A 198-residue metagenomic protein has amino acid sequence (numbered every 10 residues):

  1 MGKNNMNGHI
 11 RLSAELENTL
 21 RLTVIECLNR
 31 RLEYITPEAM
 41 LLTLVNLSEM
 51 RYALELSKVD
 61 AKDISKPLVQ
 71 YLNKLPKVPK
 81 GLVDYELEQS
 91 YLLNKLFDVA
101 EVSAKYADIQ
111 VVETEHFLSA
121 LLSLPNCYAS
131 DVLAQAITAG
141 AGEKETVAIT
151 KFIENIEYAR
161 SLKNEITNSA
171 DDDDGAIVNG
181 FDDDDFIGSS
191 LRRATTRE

Functional and structural regions predicted by a protein language model:
M1-E198: Histone-fold recognition with a strong bias for associated Lys/Arg-rich disordered tails
